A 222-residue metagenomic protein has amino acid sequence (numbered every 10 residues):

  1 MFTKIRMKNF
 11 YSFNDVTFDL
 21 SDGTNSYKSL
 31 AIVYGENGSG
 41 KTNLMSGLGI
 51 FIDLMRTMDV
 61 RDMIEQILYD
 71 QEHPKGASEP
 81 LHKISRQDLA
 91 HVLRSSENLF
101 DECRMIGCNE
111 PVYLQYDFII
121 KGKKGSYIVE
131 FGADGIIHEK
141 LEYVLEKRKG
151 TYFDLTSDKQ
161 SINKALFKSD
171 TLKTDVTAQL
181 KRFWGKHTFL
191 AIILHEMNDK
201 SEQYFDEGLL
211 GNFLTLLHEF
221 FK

Functional and structural regions predicted by a protein language model:
M1-E79: Pre-Walker A-like glycine/lysine-rich segment at the N-terminus of P-loop NTPase domains
M1-K8, F100-R104, D175-L180: Intrinsically disordered, low-complexity boundary segments flanking structured domains
M1-M7, R61-S95, I193-K222: Short secondary-structure boundary segments
R6, R56, R61, R86 (+5 more regions): Arginine residue identity/basic-tract feature
F10-S12, N25, C108, K121 (+1 more regions): A generic structural signal for short, solvent-exposed coil/turn residues that cap or connect secondary-structure
S12, S21, S26-S29, S39 (+9 more regions): Generic serine detector
G47-V129: Conserved P-loop NTP-binding catalytic core
Y113-Q115, I119-K222: Electropositive, glycine-dotted interaction segments that contact anionic polymers or phosphate-rich ligands
